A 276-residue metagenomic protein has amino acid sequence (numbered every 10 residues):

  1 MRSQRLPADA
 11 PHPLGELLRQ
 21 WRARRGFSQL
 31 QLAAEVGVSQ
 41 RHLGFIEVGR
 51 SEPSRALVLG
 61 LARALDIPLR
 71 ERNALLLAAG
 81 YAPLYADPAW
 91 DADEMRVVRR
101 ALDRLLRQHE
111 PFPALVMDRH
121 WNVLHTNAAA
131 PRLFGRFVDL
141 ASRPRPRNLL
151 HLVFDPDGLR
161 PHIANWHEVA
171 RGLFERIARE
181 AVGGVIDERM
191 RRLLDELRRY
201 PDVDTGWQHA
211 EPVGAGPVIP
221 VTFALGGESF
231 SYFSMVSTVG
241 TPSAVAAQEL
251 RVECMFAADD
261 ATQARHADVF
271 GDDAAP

Functional and structural regions predicted by a protein language model:
M1-R25: A short, Lys/Arg-rich alpha-helix, primarily the initiator
S3, A56-L59, R63-R96: Short amphipathic recognition helices of helix-turn-helix/homeodomain-type DNA-binding modules
L18, L32-A33, L43-I46: Conserved hydrophobic/aromatic packing and binding residues within compact polymer-binding modules
A23, A34, R63: Alpha-helical residues within the helix-turn-helix
G37-E52, A62: Recognition helix of helix-turn-helix/homeodomain-like DNA-binding domains that insert into the DNA major groove
E94-M95, D103-F112, M117, L124-P276: Hydrophobic protein-protein interaction segments
